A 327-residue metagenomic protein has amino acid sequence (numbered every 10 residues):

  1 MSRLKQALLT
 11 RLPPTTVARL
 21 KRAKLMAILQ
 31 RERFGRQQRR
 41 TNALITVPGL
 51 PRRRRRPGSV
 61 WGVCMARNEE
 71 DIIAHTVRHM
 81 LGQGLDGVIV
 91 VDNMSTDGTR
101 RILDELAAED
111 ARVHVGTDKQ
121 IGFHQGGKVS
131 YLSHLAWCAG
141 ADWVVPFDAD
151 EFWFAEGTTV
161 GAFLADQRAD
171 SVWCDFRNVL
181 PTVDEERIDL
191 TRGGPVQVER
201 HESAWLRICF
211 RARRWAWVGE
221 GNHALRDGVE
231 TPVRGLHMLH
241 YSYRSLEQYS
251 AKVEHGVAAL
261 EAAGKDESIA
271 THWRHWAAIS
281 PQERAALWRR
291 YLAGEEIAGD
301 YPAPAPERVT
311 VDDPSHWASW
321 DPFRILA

Functional and structural regions predicted by a protein language model:
S2-Q37, G127-K128, A155-A327: Catalytic-site signature of metal-activated, phosphate-bearing donor transferases, centered on the GT-A/GT-A-like
S2-R78: N-proximal low-complexity "stem/linker" segments adjacent to membrane-targeting elements
R78-G87: Short, acidic, metal-binding catalytic loop of nucleotide-sugar glycosyltransferases
D86, D142, D170: Short acidic/polar active-site loop segments enriched in Thr and Asp
D86-M94, G116-D118: Short beta-strand/loop segment that forms part of the nucleotide-sugar
R100-P146: Active-site-proximal specificity loops/subdomain of glycosyltransferases
D148-F152: The conserved acidic donor/metal-binding loop of glycosyltransferases
